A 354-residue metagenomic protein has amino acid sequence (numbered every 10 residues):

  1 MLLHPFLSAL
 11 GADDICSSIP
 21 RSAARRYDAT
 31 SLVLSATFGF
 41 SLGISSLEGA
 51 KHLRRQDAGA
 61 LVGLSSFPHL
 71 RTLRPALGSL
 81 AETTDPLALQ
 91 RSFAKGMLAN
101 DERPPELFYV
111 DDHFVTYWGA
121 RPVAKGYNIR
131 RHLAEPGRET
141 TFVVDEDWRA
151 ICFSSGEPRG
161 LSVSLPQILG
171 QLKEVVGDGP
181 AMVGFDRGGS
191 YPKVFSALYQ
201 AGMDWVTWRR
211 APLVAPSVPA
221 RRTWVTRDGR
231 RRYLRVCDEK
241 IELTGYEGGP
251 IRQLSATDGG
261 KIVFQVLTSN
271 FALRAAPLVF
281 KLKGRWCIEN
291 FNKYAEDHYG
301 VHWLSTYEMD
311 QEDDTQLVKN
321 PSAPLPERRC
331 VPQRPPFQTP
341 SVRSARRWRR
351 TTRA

Functional and structural regions predicted by a protein language model:
M1-V175, A201: Dynamic "connector" segments at or just before major functional cores
S22-R25, F40, G63, P158 (+4 more regions): Hydrophobic alpha-helical scaffolding
S35-A36, A50, H69, L73 (+6 more regions): Short, conserved catalytic/metal-binding motifs centered on acidic residues
S155, R159, S196, A201-N290 (+1 more regions): An anionic, glycine-rich sequence signature occurring as long contiguous blocks
L169, P192-Y199: Short amphipathic alpha-helical segments and helix-helix/interface helices
V183-K193, A211-V214: Acidic, metal-coordinating catalytic cores used for nucleic-acid/nucleotide bond scission and strand-transfer chemistry
D204, R274, L282-P321, V331 (+2 more regions): C-terminal, active-site-flanking charged/polar segments
R230-L234, D314, S322-A354: A short, flexible helix-boundary coil/loop motif
